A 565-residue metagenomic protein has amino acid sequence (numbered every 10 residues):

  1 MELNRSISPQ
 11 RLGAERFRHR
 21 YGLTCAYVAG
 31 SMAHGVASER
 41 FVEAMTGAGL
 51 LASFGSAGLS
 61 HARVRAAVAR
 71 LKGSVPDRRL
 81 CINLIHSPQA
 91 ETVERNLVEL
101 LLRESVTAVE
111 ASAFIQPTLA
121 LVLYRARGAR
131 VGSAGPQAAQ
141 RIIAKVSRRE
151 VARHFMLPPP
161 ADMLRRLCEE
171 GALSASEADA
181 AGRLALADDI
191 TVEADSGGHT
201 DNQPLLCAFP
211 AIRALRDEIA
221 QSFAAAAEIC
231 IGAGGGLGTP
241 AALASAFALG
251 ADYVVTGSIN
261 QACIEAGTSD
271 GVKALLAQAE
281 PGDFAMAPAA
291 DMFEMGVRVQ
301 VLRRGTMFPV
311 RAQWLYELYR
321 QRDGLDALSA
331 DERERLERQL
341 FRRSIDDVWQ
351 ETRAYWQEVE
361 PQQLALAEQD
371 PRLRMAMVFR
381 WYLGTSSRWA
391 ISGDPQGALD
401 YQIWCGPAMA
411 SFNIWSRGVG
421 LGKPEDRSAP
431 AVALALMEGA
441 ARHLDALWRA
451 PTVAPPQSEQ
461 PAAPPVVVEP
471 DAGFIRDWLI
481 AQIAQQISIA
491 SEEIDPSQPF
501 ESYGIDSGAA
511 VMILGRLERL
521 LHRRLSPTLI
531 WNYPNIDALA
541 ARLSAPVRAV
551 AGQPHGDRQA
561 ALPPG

Functional and structural regions predicted by a protein language model:
M1-E228, S258-N260, D394-I403, P407-E459: Active-site entrance/lid segments in N-terminal catalytic domains of soluble metabolic enzymes
A37-R40, T239-L243: Short glycine/serine/threonine-rich phosphate/pyrophosphate-binding segments that cradle anionic phosphate groups
L51, T107, D252-Y253, R524: Residue-level detector of anion-binding/catalytic polar loops
E110, A279-S344: Charged, amphipathic alpha-helical linkers/stalks
D195, A241-Q300: Catalytic or ion-translocation cores adjacent to nucleophile or general acid/base/metal-coordination motifs in diverse
C230-G238, T256, Y503-I505: Glycine-rich beta-strand-to-loop/alpha-helix junction loops that act as flexible
E317-S458: Domain-length cofactor-binding catalytic modules of enzymes
Q460-G565: 4′-phosphopantetheine-dependent carrier domains
